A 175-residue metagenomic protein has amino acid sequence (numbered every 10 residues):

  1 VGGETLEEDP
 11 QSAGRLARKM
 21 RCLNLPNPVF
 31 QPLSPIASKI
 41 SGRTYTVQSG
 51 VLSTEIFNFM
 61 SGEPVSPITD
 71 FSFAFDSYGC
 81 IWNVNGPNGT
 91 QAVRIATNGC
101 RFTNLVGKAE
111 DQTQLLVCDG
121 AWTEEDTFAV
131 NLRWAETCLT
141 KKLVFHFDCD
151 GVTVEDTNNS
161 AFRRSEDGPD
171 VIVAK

Functional and structural regions predicted by a protein language model:
V1-T113, T123, W134-K175: Catalytic loop of the DD-peptidase/beta-lactamase superfamily, centered on the K-T-G motif and neighboring
E125-T127: Intrinsically disordered, low-complexity segments enriched in Gly and acidic/Ser/Thr residues that form flexible
V130-L132: Short, charge- and proline-biased low-complexity linear segments that act as flexible interaction/docking motifs
